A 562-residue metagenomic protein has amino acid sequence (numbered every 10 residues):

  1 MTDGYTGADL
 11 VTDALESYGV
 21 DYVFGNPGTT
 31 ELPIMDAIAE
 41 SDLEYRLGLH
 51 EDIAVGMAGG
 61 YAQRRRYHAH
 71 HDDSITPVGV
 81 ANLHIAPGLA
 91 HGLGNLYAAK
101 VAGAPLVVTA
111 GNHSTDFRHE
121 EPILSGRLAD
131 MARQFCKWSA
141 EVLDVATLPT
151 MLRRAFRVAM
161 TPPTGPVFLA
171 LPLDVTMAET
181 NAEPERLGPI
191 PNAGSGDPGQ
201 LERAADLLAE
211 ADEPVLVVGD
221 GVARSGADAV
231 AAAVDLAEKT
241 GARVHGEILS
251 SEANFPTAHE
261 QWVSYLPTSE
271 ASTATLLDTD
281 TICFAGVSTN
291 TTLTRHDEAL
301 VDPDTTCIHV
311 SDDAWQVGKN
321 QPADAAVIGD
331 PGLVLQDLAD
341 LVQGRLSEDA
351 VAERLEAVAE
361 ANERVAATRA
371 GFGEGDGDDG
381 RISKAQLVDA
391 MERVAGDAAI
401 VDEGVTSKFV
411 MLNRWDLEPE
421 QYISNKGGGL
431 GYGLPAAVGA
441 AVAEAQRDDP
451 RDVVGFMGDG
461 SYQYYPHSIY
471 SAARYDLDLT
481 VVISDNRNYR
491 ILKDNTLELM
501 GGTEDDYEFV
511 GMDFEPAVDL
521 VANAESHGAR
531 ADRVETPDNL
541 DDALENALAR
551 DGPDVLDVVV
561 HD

Functional and structural regions predicted by a protein language model:
M1-L341, R447, D478-V481: N-terminal alpha/beta PP-like core and its mobile active-site loop of ThDP/TPP-dependent enzymes
T2, A146, I308-G404, A529 (+2 more regions): Phosphate/pyrophosphate-binding active-site segments
A8-T12, E16-V20, N26-A39, P256 (+2 more regions): Active-site diphosphate/adenylate-binding microenvironment
E31, E51-G56, S407-F409, T536-L540: Short acidic loop-to-helix transition motifs that present clustered carboxylates
G59, A129-D130, V234, D389 (+3 more regions): Active-site phosphate/pyrophosphate- and oxyanion-stabilizing loops and adjacent acidic/basic residues in soluble
E121-L124, K319, I328, L335 (+2 more regions): Thiamine diphosphate
V218-D220, E403, G460: Glycine-rich beta-strand-to-loop/alpha-helix junction loops that act as flexible
A285, V310, D402, G458-D459 (+1 more regions): Active-site flanking residues adjacent to catalytic metal/cofactor-binding acidic residues
